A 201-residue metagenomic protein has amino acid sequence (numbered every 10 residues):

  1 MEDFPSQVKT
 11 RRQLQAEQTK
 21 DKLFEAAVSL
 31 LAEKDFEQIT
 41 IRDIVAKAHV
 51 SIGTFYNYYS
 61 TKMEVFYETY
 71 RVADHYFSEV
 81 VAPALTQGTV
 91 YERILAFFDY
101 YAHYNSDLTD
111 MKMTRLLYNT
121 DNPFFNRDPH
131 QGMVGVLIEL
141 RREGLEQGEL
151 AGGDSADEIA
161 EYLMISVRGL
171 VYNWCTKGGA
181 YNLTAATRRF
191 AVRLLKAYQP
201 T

Functional and structural regions predicted by a protein language model:
M1-S6, A96, H103, G135 (+3 more regions): C-terminal peripheral helix-coil segments that are non-catalytic and often amphipathic
P5-A16: Basic DNA-binding region of bZIP-type proteins
Q15-A27, I44, T69-A73, F77 (+1 more regions): Generic hydrophobic, amphipathic alpha-helix propensity
K22, L30-E64, E68: Helix-turn-helix
E68, E79-D107, I159-L163: Hydrophobic alpha-helical connector segments
A84, K112-L116, W174-G178: Secondary-structure edge/capping motif, primarily at the C-terminal ends of alpha-helices and the immediately following
E92, D128-H130, E146-Y162, N182-A185: All-alpha amphipathic helical-bundle segments outside canonical DNA-binding/catalytic cores that form hydrophobic
H103-E139: Short secondary-structure transition hinges
